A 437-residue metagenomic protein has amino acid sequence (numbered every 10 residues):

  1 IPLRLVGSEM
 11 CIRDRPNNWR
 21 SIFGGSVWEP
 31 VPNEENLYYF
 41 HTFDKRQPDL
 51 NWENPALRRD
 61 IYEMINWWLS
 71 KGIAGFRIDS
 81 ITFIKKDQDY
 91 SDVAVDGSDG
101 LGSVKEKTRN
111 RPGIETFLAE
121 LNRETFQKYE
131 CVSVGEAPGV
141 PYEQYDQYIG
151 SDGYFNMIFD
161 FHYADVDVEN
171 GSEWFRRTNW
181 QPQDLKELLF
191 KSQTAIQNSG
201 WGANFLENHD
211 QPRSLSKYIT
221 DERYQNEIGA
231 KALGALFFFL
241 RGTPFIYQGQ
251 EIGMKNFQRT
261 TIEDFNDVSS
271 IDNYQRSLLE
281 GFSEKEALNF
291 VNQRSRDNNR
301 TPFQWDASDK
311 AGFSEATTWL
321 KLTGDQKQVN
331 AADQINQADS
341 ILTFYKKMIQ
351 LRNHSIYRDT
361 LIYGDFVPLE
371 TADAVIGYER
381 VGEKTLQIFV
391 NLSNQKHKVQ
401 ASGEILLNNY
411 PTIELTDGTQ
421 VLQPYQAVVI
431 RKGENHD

Functional and structural regions predicted by a protein language model:
I1-I12: Single conserved hydrophobic/aromatic residue that forms the stacking wall/gate of nucleotide- or nucleobase-binding
N18-N36, K191-A203: Conserved oxyanion/phosphate-binding beta-strand-loop segments in alpha/beta enzyme cores
S26-E53: N-terminal small/glycine-rich loop or linker at the start of catalytic domains across soluble metabolic enzymes
F43-R59, G100-G113, G171-P182, S214-Q225: The substrate-binding groove and active-site-proximal loops of carbohydrate-active enzymes, especially glycoside
E53-E143, Q211: Active-site neighborhood of glycoside hydrolase catalytic domains
G97-S98, E106, T116-L118, N122-K128 (+9 more regions): Loop/helix patches that line or flank the sugar-binding groove of alpha-linked glycan CAZymes
K396-T412: Beta-strand-rich binding/interaction modules
T416-D437: C-terminal beta-strand-rich structural cap/linker in extracellular carbohydrate-active enzymes
